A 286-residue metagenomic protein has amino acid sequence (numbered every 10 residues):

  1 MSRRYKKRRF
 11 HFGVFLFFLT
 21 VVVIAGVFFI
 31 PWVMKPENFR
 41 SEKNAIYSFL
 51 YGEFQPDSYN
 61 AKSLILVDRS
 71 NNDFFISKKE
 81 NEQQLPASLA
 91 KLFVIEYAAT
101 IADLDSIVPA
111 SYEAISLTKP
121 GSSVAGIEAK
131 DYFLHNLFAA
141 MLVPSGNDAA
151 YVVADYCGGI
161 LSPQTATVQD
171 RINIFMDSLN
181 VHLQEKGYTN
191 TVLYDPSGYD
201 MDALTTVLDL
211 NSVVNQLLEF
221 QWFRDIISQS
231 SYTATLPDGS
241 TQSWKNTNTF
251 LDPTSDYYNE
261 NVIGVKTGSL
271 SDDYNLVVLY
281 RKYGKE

Functional and structural regions predicted by a protein language model:
M1-V14: N-terminal Lys/Arg-rich, disordered targeting/topogenic segments
V14-F29: Hydrophobic membrane-insertion alpha-helices, especially the h-region of bacterial N-terminal signal peptides
W32-L208, L217-Q221: Active-site-adjacent loops and short helices of periplasmic peptidoglycan-processing enzymes
Y188-T189, M201-D209, V214-E286: Domain-terminus/edge residues, biased toward the C-terminal soluble/receptor-binding domains of extracytoplasmic
